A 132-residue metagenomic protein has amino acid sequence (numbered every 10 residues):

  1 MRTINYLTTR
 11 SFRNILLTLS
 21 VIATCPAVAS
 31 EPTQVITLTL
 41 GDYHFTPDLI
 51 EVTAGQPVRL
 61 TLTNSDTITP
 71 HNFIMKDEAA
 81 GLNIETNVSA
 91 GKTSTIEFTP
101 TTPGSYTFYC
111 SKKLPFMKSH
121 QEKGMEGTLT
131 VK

Functional and structural regions predicted by a protein language model:
T3-L16: Bacterial N-terminal signal peptides that target proteins for export
N14-T24: Bacterial N-terminal signal peptides
C25-E31: Sec/Tat signal peptide C-region and signal peptidase I cleavage site
E31-P57: N-terminal edge beta-strand
D42, L62-D66, P100: Non-cytosolic beta-sheet module surface loops
H44, V88-K132: Extracellular/periplasmic metallocenter environments
V58, T69-N72, G104: Short beta-strand/loop motifs in extracellular/secreted proteins, especially within beta-sandwich accessory domains
T61, N72-K76, Y109: Beta-strand signatures of extracellular beta-sandwich domains
